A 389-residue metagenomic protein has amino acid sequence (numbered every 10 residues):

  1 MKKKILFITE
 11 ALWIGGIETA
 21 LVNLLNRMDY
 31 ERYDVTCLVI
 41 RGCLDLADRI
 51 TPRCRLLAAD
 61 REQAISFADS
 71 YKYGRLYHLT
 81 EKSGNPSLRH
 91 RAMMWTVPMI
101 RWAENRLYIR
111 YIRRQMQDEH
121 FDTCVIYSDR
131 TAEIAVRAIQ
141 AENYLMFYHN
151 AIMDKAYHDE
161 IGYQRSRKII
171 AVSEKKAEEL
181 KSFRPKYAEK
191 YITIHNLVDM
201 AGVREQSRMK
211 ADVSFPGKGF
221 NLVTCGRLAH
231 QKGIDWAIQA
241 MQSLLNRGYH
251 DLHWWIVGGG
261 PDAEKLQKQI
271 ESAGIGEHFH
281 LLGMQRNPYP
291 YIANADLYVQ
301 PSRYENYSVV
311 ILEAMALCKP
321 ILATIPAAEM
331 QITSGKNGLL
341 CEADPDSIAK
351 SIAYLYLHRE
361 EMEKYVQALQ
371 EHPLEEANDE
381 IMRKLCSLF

Functional and structural regions predicted by a protein language model:
G16, R208-M209, E360-F389: A charged, aromatic-enriched C-terminal amphipathic alpha-helix characteristic of glycosyltransferases across folds
E18-N23, F220-S243, P261-Q267: A conserved mid-protein helix/loop that constitutes part of the nucleotide-sugar donor-binding site
N143-H149, R165-E205: Donor nucleotide-sugar binding/catalytic pocket of nucleotide-sugar-dependent glycosyltransferases
Y157-H158, K181, L197-K218: Acidic anion/phosphate-binding donor-loop and adjacent secondary structure in glycosyltransferase catalytic cores
M284, R303: Aromatic "clamp/platform" in nucleotide-sugar-dependent glycosyltransferases that forms part of the donor/acceptor
E313, I325-L340: Short acidic/histidine- and often glycine-rich active-site loop of Leloir-type glycosyltransferases that engages
A316, P320-A323: Short hydrophobic beta-strand element within catalytic cores of glycosyltransferases and related nucleotide-activated
S334-G335, L339-D346, Y354-R359: Conserved acidic donor-binding segment of nucleotide-sugar-dependent glycosyltransferases
